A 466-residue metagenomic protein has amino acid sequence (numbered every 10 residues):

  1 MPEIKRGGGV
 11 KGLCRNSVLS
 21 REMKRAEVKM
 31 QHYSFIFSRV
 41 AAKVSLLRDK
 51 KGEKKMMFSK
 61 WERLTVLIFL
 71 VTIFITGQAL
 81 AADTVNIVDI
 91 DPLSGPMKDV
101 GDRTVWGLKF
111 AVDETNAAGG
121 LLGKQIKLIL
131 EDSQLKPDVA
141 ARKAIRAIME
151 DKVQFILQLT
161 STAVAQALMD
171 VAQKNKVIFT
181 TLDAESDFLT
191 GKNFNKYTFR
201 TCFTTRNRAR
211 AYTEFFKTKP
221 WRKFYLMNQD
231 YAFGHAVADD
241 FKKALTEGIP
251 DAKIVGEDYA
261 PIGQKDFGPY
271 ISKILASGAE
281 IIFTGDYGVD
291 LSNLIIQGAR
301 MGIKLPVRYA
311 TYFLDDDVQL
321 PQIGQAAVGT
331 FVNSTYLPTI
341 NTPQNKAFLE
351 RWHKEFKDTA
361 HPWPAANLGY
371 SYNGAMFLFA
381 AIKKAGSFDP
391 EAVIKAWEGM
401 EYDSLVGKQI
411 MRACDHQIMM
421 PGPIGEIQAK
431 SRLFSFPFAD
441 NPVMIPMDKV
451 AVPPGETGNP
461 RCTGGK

Functional and structural regions predicted by a protein language model:
M56-V66: Bacterial N-terminal signal peptides that target proteins for export
T65-G77: Bacterial N-terminal signal peptides
T84-N86, D99-W106, E114, A118-G191 (+3 more regions): Beta-alpha junction/loop-to-helix N-cap segments that form part of ligand/metal-binding clefts
V85, E401-K466: Solvent-exposed, acidic/polar segments of extracytosolic/periplasmic ligand-binding ectodomains
V85-K109, E131-D138, T160-S161, M227-H235 (+2 more regions): Extracytoplasmic "Venus flytrap"
V139-R142, D187-F188, N195-M301, T339-A347: Extracellular/periplasmic Venus flytrap/periplasmic-binding protein
A147-T160, T180-L182, Y225-N228, G278-G288 (+3 more regions): Periplasmic-binding protein-like
G288, I340-E401: Extracellular/periplasmic ligand-binding modules, especially the Venus flytrap/periplasmic-binding
